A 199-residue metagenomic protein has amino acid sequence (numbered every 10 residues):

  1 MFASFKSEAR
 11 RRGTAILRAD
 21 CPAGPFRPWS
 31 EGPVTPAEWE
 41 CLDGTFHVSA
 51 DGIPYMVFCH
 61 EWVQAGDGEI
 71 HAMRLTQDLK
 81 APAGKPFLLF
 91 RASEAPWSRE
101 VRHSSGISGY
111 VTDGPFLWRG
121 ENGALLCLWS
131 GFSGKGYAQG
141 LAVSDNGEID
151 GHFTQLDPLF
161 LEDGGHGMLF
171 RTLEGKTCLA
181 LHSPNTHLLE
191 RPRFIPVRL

Functional and structural regions predicted by a protein language model:
M1-L199: Carbohydrate-active catalytic/glycan-binding domains of CAZyme proteins, especially the secreted or lumenal ectodomains
